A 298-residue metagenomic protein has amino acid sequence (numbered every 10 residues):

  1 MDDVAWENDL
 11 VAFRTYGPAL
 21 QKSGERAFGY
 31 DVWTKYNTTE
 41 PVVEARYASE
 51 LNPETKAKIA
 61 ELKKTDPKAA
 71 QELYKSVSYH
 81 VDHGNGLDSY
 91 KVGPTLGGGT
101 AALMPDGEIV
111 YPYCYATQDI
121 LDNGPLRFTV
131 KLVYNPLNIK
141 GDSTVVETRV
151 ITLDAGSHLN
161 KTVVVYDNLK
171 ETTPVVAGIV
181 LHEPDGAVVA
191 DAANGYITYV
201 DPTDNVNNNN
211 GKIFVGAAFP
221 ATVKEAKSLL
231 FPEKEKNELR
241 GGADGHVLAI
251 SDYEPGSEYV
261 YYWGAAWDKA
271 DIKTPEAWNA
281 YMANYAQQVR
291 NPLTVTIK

Functional and structural regions predicted by a protein language model:
M1-E108: Solvent-exposed N-terminal domain segments of exported/luminal and surface proteins
V4-N8, L132, Y199: Short acidic-hydrophobic surface loop/beta-edge motif
G17, Y30-E44, N205-I250: Sequence-level preference for short, compositionally simple segments enriched in small aliphatic or small polar residues
G93-T95, A102-S143: A glycine-rich, hydrophobic loop/mini-helix early in the fold
C114-T117, V146-V150, D244-A249: Short structured motifs
D119-L121, T129-V175: Acidic, contiguous internal or C-terminal segments within carbohydrate-active enzymes that form a structured patch used
T173-L230: Polysaccharide-binding surfaces and accessory modules of carbohydrate-active proteins
A221-K298: Beta-strand-rich recognition/accessory modules
